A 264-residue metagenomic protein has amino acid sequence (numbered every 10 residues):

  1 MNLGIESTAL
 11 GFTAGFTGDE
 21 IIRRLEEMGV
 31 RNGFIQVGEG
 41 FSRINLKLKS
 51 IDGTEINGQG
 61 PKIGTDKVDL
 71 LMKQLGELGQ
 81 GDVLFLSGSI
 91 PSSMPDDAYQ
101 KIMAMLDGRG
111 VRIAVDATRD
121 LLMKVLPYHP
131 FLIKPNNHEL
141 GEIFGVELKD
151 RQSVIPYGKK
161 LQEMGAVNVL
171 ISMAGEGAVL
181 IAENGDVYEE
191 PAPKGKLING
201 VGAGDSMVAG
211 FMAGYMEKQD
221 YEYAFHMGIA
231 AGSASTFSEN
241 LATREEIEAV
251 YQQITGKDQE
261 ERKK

Functional and structural regions predicted by a protein language model:
M1-F41, Q253: Substrate-binding N-lobe of the ribokinase-like
V37, K47-Q80: Conserved phosphate-binding/catalytic loop of the ribokinase/pfkB sugar-kinase fold
E55-N57, G81-G88, D116, K134-E139: Short beta-strands and strand-loop turn motifs
E55-T65, L86-S92, R109-R112, F144-V146: Flexible, glycine/proline-enriched loop segments at strand-loop-helix junctions that form or flank small-ligand binding
G79-D82, H129: Short acidic/histidine-rich motifs immediately flanking catalytic phosphotransfer sites in two-component signaling
D96, Q100-N184: Conserved phosphate/ATP/ADP-binding segment of small-molecule kinases
M105, R151-K264: Conserved phosphate-binding/catalytic region of the ribokinase-like
